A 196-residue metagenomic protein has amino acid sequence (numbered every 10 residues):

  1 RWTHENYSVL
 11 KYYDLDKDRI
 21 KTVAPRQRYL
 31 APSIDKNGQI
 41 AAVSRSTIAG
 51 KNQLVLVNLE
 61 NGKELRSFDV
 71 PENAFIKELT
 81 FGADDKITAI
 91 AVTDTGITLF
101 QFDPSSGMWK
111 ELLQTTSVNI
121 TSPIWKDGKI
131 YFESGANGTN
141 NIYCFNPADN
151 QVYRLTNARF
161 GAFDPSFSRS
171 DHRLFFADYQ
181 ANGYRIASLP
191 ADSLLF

Functional and structural regions predicted by a protein language model:
R1-L10, A24-Y29, V43-V55, D69-F75 (+6 more regions): A flexible loop/linker signature enriched in serine peptidases of the S9 family
D14-D18, N58-G62, D103-G107, N146-N150 (+1 more regions): Short loop/turn segments that connect beta-strands within beta-propeller blades
D18-A24, K63-D69, M108-Q114, Q151-T156: A short beta-strand motif characteristic of beta-propeller blades
K36-N37, G82-D84, W125-D127, R169-S170: Residue-level detector of Asp-centered blade-edge/turn motifs that repeat once per structural unit in beta-propeller
Y153, N157-F160, S168, R173: Strand-loop-strand
